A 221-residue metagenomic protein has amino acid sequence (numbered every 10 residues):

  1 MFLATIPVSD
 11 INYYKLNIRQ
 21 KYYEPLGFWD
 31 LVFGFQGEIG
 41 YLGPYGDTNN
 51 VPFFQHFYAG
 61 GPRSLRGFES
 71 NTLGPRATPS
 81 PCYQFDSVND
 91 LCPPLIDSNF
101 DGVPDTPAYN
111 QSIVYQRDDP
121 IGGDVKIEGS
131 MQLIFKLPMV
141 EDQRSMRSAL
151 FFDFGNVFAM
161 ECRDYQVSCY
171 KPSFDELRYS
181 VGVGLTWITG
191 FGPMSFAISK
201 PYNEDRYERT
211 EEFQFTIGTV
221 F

Functional and structural regions predicted by a protein language model:
M1-F221: C-terminal transmembrane beta-barrel domains of outer membrane proteins
